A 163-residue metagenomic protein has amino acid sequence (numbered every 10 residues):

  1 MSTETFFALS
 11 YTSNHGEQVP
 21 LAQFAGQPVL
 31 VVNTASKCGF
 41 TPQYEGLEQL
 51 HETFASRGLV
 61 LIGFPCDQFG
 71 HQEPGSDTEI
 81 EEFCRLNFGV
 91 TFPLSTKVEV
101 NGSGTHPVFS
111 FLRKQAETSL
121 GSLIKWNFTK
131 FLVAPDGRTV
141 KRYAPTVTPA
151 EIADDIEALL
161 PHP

Functional and structural regions predicted by a protein language model:
M1-P163: Chalcogenol-based redox active-site neighborhoods
